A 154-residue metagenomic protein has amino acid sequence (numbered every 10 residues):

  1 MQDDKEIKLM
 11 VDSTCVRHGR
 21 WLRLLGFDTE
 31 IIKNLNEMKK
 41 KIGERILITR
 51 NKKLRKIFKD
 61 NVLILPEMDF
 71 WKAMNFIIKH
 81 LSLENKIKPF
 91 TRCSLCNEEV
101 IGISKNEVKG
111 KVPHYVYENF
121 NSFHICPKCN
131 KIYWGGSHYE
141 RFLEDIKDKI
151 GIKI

Functional and structural regions predicted by a protein language model:
M1-K88: Long, charged N-terminal interaction/targeting segments
K86-F90, N119-S122: Short metal-coordination and nucleic-acid-contact micro-motifs, chiefly zinc-binding Cys/His arrays
C93-C96, C126-C129: Short cysteine-rich clusters marking metal-coordination/redox-active sites
E98-S104, W134: Short functional micro-motifs and their immediate structural scaffolds
K109-F123: Short linker/helix segments within small regulatory modules
N121-S122, N130, W134: C-terminal folded domains that constitute the principal catalytic or ligand-binding module of multi-domain proteins
P127, G151-I154: Surface-exposed, charge/polar-rich loops and edge strands
W134, R141-F142: An accessory alpha-helical subdomain
